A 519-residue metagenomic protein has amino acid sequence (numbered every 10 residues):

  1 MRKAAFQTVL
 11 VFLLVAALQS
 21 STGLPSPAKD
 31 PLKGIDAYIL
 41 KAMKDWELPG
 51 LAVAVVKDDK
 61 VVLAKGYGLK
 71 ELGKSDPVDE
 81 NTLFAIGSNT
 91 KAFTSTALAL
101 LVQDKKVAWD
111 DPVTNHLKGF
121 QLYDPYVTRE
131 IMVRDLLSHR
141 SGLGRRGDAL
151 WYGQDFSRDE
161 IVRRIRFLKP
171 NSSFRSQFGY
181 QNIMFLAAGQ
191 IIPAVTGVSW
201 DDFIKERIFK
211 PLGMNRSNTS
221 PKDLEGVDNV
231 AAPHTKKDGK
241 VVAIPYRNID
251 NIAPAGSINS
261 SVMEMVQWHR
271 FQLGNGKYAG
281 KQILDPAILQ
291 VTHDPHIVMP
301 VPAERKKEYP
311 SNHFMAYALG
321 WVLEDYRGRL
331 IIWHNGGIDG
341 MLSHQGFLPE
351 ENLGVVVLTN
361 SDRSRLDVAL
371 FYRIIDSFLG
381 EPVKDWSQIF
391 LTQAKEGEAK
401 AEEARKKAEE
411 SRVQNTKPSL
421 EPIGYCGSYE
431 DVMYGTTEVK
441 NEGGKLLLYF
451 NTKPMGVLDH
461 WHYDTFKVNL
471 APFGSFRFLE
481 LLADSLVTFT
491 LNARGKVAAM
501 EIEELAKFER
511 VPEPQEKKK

Functional and structural regions predicted by a protein language model:
M1-Q7: Positively charged n-region of N-terminal signal peptides that target proteins for export
T8-Q19: Bacterial N-terminal signal peptides
S26-A64, W151, P193-E206, K210 (+1 more regions): Catalytic loop of the DD-peptidase/beta-lactamase superfamily, centered on the K-T-G motif and neighboring
A28-I86, K106-A108, N115-H116, L122-Y123 (+2 more regions): Short, conserved catalytic-motif segment at the N-terminal edge
G50, L72, E80, A85-N89 (+6 more regions): Active-site helix/loop module of the DD-peptidase/beta-lactamase fold, centered on the serine-lysine SxxK catalytic
T82, F174-Y180, I252-N259: A short glycine-threonine-serine/GTX helix/turn-capping micro-motif
M132, I183-M184: Mid-domain, small-residue-enriched loop/turn segments at the edges of structured enzyme/sensor domains
D159-N171, K236-D250, D325: The feature captures the short pre-catalytic strand/loop hairpin that immediately precedes and shapes the active-site
